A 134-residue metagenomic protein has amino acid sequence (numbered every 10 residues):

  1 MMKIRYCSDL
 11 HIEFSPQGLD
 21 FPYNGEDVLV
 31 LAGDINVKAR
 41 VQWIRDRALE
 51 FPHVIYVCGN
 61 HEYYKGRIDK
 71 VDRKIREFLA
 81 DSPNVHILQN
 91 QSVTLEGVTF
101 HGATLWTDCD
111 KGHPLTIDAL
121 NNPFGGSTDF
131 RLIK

Functional and structural regions predicted by a protein language model:
M1-R5, S92-G102: Beta-strand-turn-beta hairpins that frame and shape the catalytic cleft of phosphate-ester-processing enzymes
M1-Y56, E62-V71: N-terminal active-site segment of His-dependent metallophosphoesterases
K3, H53, N84-H86, T99: Conserved beta-strand segments of alpha/beta enzyme cores
F21-G25, I87-T94: Short acidic low-complexity segments
V57-G59, N90, A103: Generic beta-sheet signal
H61-Y63, V93-L95, L105-D108: A short acidic, glycine/proline-enriched capping/turn motif at secondary-structure boundaries, especially helix N-cap
I68-N90: Glycine/small-residue-rich loop that forms an oxyanion/phosphate-binding "nest" at active or ligand-binding sites
H101-K134: Active-site-proximal loop/helix segment associated with metal-binding centers of metalloenzymes
